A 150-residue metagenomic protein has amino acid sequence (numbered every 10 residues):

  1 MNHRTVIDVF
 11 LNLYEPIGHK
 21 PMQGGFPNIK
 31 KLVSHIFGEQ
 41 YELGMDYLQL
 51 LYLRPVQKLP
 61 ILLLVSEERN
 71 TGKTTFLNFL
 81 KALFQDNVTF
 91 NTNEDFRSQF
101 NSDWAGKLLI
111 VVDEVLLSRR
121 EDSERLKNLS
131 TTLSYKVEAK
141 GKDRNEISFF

Functional and structural regions predicted by a protein language model:
N2-V111, S123-L126: P-loop NTPase catalytic core of nucleic-acid-dependent motor ATPases
F100-A105, E138-F150: AAA+/SF3 P-loop NTPase mechanochemical coupling elements
E114-L116, L133: Conserved Walker B
L116-L117, K127: Catalytic acidic motif of RecA-like/P-loop NTPases
R119-E121: Active-site-adjacent loop/helix micro-motif of nuclease/hydrolase catalytic cores
S123-N145: Conserved catalytic/switch belt of AAA+ P-loop NTPases
